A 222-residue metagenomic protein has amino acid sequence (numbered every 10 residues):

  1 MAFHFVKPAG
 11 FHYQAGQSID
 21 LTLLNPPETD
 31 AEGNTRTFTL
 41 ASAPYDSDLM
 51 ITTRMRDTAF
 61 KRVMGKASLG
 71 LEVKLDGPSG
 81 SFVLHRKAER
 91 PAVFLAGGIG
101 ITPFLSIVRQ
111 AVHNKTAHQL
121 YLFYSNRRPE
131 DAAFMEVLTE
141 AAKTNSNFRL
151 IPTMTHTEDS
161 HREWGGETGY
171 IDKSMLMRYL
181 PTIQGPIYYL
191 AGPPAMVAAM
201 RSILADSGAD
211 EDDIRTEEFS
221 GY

Functional and structural regions predicted by a protein language model:
M1-L71, N126-R128, T155-H156: Ferredoxin-reductase
G77-E89: A short, basic/flexible loop-to-alpha-helix module at the beginning of a structural domain
E89, H113-L120: Conserved S-adenosyl-L-methionine
A92-L95, Y189: Conserved beta-strand elements of the Class I
P103-H113: Histidine-anchored nucleotide/phosphate-binding helix
Q119, F123-Y222: Reductase modules of NAD(P)H-dependent flavoproteins
